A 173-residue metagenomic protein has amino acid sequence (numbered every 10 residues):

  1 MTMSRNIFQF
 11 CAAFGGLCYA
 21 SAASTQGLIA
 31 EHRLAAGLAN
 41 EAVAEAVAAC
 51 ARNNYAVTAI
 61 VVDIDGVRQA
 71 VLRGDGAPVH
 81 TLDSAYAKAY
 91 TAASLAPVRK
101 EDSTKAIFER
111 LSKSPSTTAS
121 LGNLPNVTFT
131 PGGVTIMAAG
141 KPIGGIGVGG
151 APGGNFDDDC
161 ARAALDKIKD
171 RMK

Functional and structural regions predicted by a protein language model:
M1-C11: Bacterial N-terminal signal peptides that target proteins for export
A12-L17: Hydrophobic helical h-region of N-terminal Sec-dependent signal peptides in bacterial secretory/periplasmic proteins
A20-A22: N-terminal signal peptide c-region/cleavage motif recognized by signal peptidases
S24-K173: Flexible, solvent-exposed loop/hinge segments and secondary-structure transition points
